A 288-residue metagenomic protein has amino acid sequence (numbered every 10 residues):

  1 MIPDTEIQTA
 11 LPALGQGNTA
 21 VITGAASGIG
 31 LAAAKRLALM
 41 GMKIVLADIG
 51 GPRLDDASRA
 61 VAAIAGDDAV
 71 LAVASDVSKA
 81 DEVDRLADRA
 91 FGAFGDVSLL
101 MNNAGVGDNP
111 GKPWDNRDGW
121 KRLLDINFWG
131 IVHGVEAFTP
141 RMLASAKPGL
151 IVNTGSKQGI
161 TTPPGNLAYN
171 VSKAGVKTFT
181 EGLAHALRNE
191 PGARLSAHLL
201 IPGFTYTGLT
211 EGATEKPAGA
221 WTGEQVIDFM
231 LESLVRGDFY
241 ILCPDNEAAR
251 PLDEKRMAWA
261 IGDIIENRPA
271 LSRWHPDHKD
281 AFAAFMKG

Functional and structural regions predicted by a protein language model:
T19, A26-G28: Conserved glycine-rich cofactor-binding loop
M40-A57: Conserved glycine-rich Rossmann-like NAD(P)H-binding loop of the short-chain dehydrogenase/reductase
G51-P52, A74-R85, R117: The beta1-alpha1 cofactor-binding region of Rossmann-like NAD(H)/NADP(H)-dependent oxidoreductases
D84, G107-K121, G165: Conserved mid-core segment of classical short-chain dehydrogenase/reductases
V135, S172: Active-site helix of classical SDR
S156: Residue(s) in the substrate-gating loop at a strand-loop-helix junction that position the organic substrate next
H185-R250, I261: SDR active-site lid
